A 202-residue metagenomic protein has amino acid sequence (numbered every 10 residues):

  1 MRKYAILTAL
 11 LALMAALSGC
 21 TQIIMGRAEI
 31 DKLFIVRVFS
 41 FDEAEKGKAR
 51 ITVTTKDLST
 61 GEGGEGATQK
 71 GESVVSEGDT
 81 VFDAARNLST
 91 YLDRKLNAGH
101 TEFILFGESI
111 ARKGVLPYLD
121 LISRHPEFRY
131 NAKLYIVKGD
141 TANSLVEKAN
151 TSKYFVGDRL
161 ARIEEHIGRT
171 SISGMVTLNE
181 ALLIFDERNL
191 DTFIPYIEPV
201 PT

Functional and structural regions predicted by a protein language model:
R2-T202: Membrane-proximal alpha-helical signals and transmembrane carboxylates
